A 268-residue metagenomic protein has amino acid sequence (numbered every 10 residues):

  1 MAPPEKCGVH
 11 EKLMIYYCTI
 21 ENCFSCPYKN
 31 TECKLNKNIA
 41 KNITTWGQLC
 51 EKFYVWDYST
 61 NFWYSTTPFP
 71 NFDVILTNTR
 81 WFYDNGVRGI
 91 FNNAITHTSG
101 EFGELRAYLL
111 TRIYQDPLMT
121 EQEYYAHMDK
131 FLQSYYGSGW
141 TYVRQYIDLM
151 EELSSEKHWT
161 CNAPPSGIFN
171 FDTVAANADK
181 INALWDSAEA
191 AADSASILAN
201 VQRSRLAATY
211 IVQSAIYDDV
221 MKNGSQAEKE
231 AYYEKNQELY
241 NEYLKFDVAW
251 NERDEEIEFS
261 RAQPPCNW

Functional and structural regions predicted by a protein language model:
M1-G47, D57-Y58: Gly/Pro-rich turn-and-neighbor structural signature
C7-G8, Y28-T31, P68-P70, L105 (+2 more regions): Surface-exposed beta-strand edges and their flanking turn/coil or helix-capping segments
M14, Y54, P264-W268: Generic structural signal for residues positioned in beta-strands
Y16-T19, S25, S59, I75 (+3 more regions): Catalytic cores of glycan-processing enzymes that make or break glycosidic bonds
C18, W56-Y58, G89-I95, F246-I257 (+1 more regions): A generic structural motif
K34-T141, Q145: Structured mid-domain segments that build the active-site/substrate or prosthetic-cofactor binding neighborhood
I113-W268: Catalytic domains of carbohydrate-active enzymes that cleave complex glycans
